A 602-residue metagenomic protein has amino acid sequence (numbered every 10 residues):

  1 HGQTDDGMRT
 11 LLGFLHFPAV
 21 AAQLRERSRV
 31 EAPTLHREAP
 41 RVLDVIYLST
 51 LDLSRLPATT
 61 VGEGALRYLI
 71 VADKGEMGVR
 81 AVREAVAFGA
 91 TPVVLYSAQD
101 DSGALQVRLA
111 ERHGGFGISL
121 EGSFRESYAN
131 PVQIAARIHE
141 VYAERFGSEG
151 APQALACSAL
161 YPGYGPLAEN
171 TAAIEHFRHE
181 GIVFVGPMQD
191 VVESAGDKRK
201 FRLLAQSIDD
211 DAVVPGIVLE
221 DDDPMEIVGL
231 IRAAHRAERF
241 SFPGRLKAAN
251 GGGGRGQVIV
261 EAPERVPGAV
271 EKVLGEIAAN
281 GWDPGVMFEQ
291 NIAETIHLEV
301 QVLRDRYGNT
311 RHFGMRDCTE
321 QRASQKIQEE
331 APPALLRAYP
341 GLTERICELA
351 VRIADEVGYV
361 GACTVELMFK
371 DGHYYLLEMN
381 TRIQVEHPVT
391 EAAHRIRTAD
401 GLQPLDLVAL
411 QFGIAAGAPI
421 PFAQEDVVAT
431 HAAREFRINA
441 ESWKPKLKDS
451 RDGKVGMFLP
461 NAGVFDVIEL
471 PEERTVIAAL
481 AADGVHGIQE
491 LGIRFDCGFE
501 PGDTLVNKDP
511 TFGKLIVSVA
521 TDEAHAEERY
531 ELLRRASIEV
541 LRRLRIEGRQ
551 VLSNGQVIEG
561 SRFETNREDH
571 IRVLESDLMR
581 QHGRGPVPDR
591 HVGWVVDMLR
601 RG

Functional and structural regions predicted by a protein language model:
G2-D209, E220-G229: ATP-binding N-terminal substructure of ATP-dependent carboxylate-amine bond-forming enzymes
L12-V20, R27-V94, G115, Y128-A129 (+4 more regions): ATP-dependent carboxylate activation and anion-phosphoryl transfer catalytic cores that bind Mg-ATP to form
M188, Q206-A212, K326-A334: Bateman (tandem CBS) regulatory domains
L246: Conserved anion/nucleotide-ligand pocket segment
V258: Glycine/aspartate-rich loop-and-adjacent alpha/beta segment that forms the canonical ThDP
